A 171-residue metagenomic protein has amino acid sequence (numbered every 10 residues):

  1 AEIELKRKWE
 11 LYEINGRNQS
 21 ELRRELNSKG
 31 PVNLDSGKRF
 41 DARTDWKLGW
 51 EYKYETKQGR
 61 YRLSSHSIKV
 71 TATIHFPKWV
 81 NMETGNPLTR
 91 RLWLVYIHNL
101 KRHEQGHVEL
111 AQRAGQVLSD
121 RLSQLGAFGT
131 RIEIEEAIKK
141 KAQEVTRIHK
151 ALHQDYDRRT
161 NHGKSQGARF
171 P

Functional and structural regions predicted by a protein language model:
E2-T84, G126-P171: Metalloprotease/metallohydrolase-associated module, dominated by Zn2+-dependent proteases
R91-L92: Beta-strand-rich interaction/scaffold domains
V95-I97: Mature extracytoplasmic/lumenal regions of exported proteins
N99-A111: Active-site recognition of the HExxH zinc-binding catalytic motif
Q112-R121: Membrane-interfacial alpha-helical segments at the cytosolic side of multi-pass membrane proteins
